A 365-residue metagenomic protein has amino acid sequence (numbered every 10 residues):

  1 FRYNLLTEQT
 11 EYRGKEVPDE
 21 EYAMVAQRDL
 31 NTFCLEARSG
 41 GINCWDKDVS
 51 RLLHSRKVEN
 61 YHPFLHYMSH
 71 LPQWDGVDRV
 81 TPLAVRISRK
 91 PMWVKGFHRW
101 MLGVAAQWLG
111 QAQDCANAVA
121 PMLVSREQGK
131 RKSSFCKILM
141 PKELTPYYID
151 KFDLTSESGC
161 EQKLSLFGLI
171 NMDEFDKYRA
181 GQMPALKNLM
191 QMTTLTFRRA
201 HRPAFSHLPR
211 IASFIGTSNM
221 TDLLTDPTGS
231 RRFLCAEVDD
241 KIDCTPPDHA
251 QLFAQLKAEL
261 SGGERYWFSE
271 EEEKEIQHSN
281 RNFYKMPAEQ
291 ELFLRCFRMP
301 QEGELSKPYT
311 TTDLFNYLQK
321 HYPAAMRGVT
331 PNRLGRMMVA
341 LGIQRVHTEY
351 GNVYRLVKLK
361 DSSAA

Functional and structural regions predicted by a protein language model:
F1-V77, S88-K95, A324-A325, Q344 (+1 more regions): N-terminal nucleic-acid engagement/recognition segments and initiation subdomains in replication, restriction
L52-S165: P-loop NTPase catalytic core of nucleic-acid-dependent motor ATPases
G159-S165, R199-T217: AAA+/SF3 P-loop NTPase mechanochemical coupling elements
F167-M190, L224-G229: Conserved AAA+/SF3 P-loop NTPase catalytic/coupling segment centered on the Walker-B
M183-S206: Conserved catalytic/switch belt of AAA+ P-loop NTPases
R202, D240-P247, L305-A365: Positively charged interface segments
L224-D243: A short helix-turn-beta junction within AAA+ P-loop NTPase domains corresponding to the substrate/partner-engaging
G262-L305: Conserved alpha/beta core segments of nucleic-acid transaction machinery
